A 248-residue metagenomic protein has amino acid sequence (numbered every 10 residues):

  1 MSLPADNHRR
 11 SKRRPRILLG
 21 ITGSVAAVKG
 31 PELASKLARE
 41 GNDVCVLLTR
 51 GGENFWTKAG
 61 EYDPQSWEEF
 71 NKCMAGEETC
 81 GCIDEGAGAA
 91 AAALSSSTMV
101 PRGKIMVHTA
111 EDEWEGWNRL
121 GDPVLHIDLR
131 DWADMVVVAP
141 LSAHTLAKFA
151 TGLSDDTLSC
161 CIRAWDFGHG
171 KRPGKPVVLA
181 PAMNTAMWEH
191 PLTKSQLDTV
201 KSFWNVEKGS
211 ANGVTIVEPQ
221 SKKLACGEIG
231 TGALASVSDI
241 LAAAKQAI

Functional and structural regions predicted by a protein language model:
M1-L179, N184-I248: A cross-family phosphate/adenosyl-ligand binding-site feature
